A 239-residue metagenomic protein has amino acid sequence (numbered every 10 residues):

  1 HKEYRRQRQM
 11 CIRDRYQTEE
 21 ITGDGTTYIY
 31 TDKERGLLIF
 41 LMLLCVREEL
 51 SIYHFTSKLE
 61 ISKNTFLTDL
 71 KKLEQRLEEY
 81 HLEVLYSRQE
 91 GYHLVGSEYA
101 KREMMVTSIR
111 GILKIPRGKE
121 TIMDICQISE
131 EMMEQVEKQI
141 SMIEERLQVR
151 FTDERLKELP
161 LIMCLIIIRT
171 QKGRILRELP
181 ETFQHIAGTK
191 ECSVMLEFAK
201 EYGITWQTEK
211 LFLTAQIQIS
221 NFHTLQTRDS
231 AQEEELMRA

Functional and structural regions predicted by a protein language model:
K2-I12: Single conserved hydrophobic/aromatic residue that forms the stacking wall/gate of nucleotide- or nucleobase-binding
R15-A239: Short hydrophobic beta-strand micro-motif common in sensory/regulatory domains
